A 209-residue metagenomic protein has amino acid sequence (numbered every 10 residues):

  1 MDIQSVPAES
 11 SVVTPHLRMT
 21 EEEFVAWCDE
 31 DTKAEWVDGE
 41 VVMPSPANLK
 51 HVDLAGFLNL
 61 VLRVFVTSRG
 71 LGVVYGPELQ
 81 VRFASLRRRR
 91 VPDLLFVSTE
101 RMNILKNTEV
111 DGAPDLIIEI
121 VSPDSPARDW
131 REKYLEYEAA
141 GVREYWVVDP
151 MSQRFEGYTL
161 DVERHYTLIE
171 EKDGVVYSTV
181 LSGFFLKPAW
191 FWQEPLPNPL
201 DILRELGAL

Functional and structural regions predicted by a protein language model:
M1-L209: Gly/Pro/Ser/Thr-rich low-complexity, intrinsically disordered segments predominantly at protein N-termini
